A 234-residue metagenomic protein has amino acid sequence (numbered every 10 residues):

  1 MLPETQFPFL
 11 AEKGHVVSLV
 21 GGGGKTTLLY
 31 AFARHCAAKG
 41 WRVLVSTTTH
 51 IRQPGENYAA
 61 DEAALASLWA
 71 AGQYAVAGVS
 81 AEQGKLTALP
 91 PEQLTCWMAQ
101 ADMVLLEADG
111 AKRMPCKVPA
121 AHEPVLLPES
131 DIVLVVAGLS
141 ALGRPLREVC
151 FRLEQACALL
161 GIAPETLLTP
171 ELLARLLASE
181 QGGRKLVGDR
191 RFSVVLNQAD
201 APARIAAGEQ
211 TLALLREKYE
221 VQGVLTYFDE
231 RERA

Functional and structural regions predicted by a protein language model:
L2-K39: Walker A (P-loop) phosphate-binding motif
G14, G40, G72, A101 (+1 more regions): Short, well-ordered alpha-helix to beta-strand connector turns
L19, V43-T47, V76-G78, V104-A108 (+2 more regions): General beta-strand structural signal in soluble alpha/beta enzymes
A33-K85: N-terminal phosphate/diphosphate-binding loop that engages ATP/GTP or pyrophosphate donors across diverse enzyme folds
W41, I51-R52, D102, I132 (+1 more regions): N-terminal loops that bind phosphate or other acidic moieties and the adjacent beta-alpha structural core
T48, V79-A81, N197-D200, F228-D229: Structural motif
G84-M98, D109-K218: Conserved catalytic-core segment of NTP-binding enzymes
A213-A234: Canonical P-loop GTPase G-domain recognition
